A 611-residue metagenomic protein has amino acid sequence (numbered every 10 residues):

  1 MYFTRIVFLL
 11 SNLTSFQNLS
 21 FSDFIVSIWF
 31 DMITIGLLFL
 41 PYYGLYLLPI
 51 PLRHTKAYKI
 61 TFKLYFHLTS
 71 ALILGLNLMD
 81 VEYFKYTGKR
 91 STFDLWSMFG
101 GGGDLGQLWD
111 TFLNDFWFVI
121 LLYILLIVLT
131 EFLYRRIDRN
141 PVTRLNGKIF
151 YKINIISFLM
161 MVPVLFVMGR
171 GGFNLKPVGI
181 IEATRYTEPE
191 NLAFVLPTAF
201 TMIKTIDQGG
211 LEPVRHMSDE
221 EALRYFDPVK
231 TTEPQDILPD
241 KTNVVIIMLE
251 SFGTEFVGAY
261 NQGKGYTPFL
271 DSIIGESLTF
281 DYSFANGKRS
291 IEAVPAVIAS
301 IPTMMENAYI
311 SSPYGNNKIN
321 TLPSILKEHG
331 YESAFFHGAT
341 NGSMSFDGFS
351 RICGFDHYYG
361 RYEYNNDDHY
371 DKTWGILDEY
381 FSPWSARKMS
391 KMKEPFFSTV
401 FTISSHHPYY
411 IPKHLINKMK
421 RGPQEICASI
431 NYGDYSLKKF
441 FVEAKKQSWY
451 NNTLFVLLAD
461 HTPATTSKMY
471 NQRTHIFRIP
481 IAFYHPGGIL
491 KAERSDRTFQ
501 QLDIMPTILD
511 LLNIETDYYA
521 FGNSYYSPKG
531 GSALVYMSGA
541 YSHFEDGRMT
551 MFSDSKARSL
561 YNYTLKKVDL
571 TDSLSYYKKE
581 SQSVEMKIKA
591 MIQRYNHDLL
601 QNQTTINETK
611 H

Functional and structural regions predicted by a protein language model:
M1, S27, I73-L76, W374 (+3 more regions): Residue-level recognition of hydrophobic positions within alpha-helical transmembrane segments
M1-L196: Transmembrane and membrane-interface helices of multi-pass, inner-membrane envelope-modifying transferases
Y2-T4, F8, S22-V26, I35-G44 (+11 more regions): A broadly tuned "polar low-complexity/structure-edge" signature
N12, F112-Y123, L415, D572-V584: Residue-level recognition of alpha-helix termini/interfacial anchor residues
L74-N77, F200-T205, K587-Y595: Short, hydrophobic/amphipathic alpha-helical patches that form generic packing surfaces within helical domains
G100-T111, I137-N140, E221-F226, I310-G315 (+4 more regions): Short, highly charged low-complexity linear segments
G172-A520, S527-G531, M537-G539: Soluble catalytic regions of membrane-associated enzymes that act on cell-envelope and secretory-pathway components
V178, G487-H611: Membrane-interface soluble catalytic domains
